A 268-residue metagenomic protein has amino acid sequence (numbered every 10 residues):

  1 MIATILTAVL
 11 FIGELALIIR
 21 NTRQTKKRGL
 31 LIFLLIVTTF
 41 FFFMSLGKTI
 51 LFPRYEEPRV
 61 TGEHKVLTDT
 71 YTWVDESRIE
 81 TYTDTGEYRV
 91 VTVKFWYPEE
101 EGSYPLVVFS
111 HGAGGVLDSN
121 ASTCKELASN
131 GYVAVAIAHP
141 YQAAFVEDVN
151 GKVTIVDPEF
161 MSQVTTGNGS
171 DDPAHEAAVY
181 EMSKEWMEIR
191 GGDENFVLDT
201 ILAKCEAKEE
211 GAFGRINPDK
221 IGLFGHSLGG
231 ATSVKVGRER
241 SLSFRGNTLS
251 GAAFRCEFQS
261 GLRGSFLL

Functional and structural regions predicted by a protein language model:
L6, I12-G102, V108, V133: Short conserved active-site loop signatures built around small residues
S103-G112, T123-E126: Short beta-strand element of the alpha/beta-hydrolase
G112, F224-G229, S233: Gly/Ala-rich beta-loop-alpha elbow adjacent to hydrolase catalytic centers
G115-E147: Short amphipathic alpha-helix adjacent to the substrate-entry channel of hydrolases
L127, S241-G251: A conserved short beta-strand
A138-A143, T248-C256: Active-site nucleophile loop of the alpha/beta-hydrolase fold
N150-D219: Alpha/beta-hydrolase active-site loop
L202, G230-S241: Short glycine-enriched nucleophile-adjacent loop and the immediately C-terminal alpha-helix near the catalytic center
